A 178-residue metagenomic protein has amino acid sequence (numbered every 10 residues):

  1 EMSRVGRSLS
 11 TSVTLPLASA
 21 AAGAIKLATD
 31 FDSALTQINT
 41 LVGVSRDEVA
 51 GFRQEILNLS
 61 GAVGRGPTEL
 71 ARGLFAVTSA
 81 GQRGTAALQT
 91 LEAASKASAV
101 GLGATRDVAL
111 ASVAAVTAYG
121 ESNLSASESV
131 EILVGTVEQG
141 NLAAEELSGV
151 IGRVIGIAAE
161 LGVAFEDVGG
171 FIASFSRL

Functional and structural regions predicted by a protein language model:
E1-E131, G135-G149, A158-E166, L178: A short, structural motif
D167-F171: Extended, hydrophobic alpha-helical segments in both membrane/secreted and soluble proteins
I172-R177: Extracytoplasmic, non-cytosolic globular domains
